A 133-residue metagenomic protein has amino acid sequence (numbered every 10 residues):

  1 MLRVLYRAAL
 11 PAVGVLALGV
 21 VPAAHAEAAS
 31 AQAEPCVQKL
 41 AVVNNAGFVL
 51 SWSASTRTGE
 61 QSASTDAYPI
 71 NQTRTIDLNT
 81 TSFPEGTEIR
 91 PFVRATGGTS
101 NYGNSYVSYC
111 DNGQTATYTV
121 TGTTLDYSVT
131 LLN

Functional and structural regions predicted by a protein language model:
M1-A41: N-terminal prepro-regions of secreted/extracellular proteins
A8, G14-L16, F48, I76 (+2 more regions): Intrinsic-disorder/low-complexity peptide segments enriched for small residues
A29-E85: Short, surface-exposed binding/anchoring microloops in extracellular/periplasmic proteins
F48-W52, G97-Y102, Y127: Short, surface-exposed beta-strand/loop "edge" segments at domain boundaries and coil↔beta transitions
S62-T65, G103-N104, T115: Short Trp-Ser/Thr-centered turn/loop motifs at beta-strand boundaries
P84-S100: A short, solvent-exposed beta-strand micro-motif common in secreted/extracellular proteins
S105-N133: Extracellular beta-sheet/turn segments enriched in Thr/Pro/Gly and aliphatic residues
